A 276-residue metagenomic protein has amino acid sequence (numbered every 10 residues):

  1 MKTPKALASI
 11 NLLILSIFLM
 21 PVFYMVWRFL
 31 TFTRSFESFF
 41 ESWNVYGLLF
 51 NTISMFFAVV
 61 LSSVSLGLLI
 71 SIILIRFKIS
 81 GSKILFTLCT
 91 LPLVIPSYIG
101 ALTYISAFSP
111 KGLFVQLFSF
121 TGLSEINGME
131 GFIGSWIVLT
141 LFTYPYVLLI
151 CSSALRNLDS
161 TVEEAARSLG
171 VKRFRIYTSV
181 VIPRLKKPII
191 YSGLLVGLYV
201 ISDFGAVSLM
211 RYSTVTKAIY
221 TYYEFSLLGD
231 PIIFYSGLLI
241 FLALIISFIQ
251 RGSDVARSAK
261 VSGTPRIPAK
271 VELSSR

Functional and structural regions predicted by a protein language model:
K2-T33, W43-R156, R184-F204, S208 (+2 more regions): Membrane-water interface segments at the C-terminal ends of transmembrane alpha-helices in multi-pass inner-membrane
S38, F86, S119-F120, S160-S168 (+2 more regions): Short amphipathic alpha-helical coupling elements at transmembrane boundaries
K78-S80, R156-T161, V171-F174, F225-G229: Juxtamembrane helix-boundary/capping and inter-helix hinge elements in multi-pass membrane proteins
S82-K83, A166, G229-I232: Loop-to-transmembrane helix entry/capping segments in MFS-fold secondary transporters and related SLC/MFSD carriers
S106, I201-L227: Glycine-rich helix-loop "coupling/hinge" segments at transmembrane-helix boundaries in multipass transporters
C151-E164, R173, I201, V215: Transmembrane helix boundary and interhelical loop/hinge segments in multi-pass membrane proteins
L169-V171, P183: Glycine/proline-centered hinge or cleavage motifs at structural transition points of membrane proteins
I249-R276: Alpha-helical transmembrane segments of integral membrane proteins
